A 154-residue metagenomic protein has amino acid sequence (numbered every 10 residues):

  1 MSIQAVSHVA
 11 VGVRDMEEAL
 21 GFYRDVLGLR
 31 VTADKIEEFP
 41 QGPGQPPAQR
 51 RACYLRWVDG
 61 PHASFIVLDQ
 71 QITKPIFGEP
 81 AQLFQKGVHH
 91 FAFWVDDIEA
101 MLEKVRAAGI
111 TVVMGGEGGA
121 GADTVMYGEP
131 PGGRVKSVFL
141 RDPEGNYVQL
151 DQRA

Functional and structural regions predicted by a protein language model:
M1-S2: Basic/polar N-terminal segments that are highly enriched at the extreme N-terminus, encompassing both cleavable
A5, Q49-R51, S64, G87-H89 (+1 more regions): Residues that flank catalytic or metal-binding motifs in active/ligand-binding sites
V11-A63, A100, A107: Core segments of cupin and vicinal oxygen chelate
R14-E17, Q70-E144: Vicinal oxygen chelate
L55-P61, V138-P143, R153: Active-site beta-strand termini and strand-to-loop segments that position acidic
